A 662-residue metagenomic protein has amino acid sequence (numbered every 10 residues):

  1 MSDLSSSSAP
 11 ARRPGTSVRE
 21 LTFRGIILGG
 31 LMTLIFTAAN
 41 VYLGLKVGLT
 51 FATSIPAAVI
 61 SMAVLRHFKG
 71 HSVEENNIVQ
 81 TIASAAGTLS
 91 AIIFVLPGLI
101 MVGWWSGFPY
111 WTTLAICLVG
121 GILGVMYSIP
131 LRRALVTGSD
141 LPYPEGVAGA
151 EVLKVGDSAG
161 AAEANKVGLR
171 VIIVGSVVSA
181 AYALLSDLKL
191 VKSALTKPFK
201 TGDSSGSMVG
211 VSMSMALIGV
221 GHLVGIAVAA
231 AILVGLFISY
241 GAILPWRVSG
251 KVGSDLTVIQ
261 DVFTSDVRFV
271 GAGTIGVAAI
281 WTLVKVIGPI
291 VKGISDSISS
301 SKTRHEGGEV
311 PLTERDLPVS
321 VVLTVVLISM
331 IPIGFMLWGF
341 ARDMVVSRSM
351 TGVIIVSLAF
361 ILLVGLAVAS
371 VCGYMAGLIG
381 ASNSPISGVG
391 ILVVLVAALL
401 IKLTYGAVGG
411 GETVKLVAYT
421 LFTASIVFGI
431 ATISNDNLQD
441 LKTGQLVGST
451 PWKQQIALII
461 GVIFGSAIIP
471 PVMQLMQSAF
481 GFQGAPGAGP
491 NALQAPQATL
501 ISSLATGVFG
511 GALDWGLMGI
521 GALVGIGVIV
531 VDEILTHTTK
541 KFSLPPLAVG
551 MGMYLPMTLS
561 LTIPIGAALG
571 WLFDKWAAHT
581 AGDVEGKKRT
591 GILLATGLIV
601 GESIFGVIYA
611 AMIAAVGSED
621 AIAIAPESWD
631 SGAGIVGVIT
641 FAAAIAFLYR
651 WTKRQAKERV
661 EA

Functional and structural regions predicted by a protein language model:
M1-A662: Alpha-helical multipass membrane-protein architecture
